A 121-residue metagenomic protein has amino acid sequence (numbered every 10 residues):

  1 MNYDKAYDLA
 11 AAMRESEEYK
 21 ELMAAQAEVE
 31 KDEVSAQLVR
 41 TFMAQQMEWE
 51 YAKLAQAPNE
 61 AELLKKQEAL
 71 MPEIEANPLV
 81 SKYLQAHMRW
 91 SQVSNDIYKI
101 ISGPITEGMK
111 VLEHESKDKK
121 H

Functional and structural regions predicted by a protein language model:
M1-D4, Y19, D32, L63: Short hydrophobic/aromatic segments of transmembrane alpha-helices and their interfaces
Y3-A27: Short, charge-rich amphipathic alpha-helices with coiled-coil/heptad character
E17-E18, M47, E75, Y98: Short alpha-helix boundary/capping elements
V29-A86: Amphipathic alpha-helical segments
Q92-P104: C-terminal structural segments of small proteins and small subunits
I105-G108, L112: Short, Lys/Arg-rich amphipathic alpha-helical interaction segments that bind nucleic acids or acidic protein surfaces
L112-H121: Short acidic DE-rich linear segments
